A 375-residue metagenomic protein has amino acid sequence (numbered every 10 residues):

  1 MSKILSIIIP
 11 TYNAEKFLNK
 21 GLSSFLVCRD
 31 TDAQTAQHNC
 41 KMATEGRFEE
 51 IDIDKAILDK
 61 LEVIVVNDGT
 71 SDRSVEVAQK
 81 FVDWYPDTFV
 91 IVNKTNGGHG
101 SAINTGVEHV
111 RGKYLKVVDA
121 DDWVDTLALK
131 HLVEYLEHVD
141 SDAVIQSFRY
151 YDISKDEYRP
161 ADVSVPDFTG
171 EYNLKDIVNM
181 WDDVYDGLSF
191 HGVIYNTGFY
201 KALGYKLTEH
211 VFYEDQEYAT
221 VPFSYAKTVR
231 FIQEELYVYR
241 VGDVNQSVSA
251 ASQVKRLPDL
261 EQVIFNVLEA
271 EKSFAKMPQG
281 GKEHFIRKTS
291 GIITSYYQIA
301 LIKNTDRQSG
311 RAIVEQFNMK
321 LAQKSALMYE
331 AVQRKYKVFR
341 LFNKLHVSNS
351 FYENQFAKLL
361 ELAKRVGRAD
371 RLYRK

Functional and structural regions predicted by a protein language model:
K3-S6, E62, E217: Cell-envelope/extracellular polymer assembly enzymes that use nucleotide-activated donors
A14-D52: Short, well-formed alpha-helical segments that are part of the catalytic scaffolds of diverse glycosyltransferases
S24, T31, N67-E76, G98: A conserved acidic beta->alpha catalytic loop
T35-M42, F48, I53-K55, K60-T70 (+2 more regions): Short beta-strand/loop segment that forms part of the nucleotide-sugar
K94-V110: Glycine-rich, basic loop-to-helix element that forms the pyrophosphate-binding segment of sugar-nucleotide handling
H99, I103, A120-R230, Y237-K255: Donor-binding/catalytic cores of nucleotide-activated saccharide and glycerol-phosphate transferases/polymerases
L115: Short aromatic/hydrophobic "clamp" motif used to bind/position activated sugar donors
S141, I302-K375: Membrane-interface aromatic/basic loop that binds lipid-linked glycans or pyrophosphate carriers, typified by
